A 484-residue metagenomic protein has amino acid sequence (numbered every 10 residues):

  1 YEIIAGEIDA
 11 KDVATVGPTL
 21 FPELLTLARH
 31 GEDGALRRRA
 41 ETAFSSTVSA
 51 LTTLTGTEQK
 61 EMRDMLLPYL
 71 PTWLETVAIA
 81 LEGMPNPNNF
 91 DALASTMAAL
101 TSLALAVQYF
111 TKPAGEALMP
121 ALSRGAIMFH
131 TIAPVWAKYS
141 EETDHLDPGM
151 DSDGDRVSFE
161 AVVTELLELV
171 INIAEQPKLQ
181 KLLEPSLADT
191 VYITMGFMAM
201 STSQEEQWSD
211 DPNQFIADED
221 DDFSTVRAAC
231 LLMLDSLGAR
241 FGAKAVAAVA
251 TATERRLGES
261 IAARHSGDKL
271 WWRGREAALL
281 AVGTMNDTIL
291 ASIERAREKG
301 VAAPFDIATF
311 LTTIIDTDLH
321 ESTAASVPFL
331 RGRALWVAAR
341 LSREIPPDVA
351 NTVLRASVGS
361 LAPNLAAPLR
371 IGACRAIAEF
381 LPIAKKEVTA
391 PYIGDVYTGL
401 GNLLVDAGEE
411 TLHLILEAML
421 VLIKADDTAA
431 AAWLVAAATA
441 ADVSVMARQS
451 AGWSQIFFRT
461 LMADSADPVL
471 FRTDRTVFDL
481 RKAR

Functional and structural regions predicted by a protein language model:
Y1-R484: Karyopherin-beta/Importin-beta family HEAT-repeat alpha-solenoid scaffold
